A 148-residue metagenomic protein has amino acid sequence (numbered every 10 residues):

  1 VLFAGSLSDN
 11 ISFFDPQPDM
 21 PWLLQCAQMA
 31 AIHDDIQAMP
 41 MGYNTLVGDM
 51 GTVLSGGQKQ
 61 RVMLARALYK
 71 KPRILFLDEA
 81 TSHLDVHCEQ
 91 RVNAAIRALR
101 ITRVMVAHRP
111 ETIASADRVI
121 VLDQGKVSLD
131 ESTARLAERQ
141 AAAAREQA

Functional and structural regions predicted by a protein language model:
F3, D19, D35, R61 (+1 more regions): Short phosphate-engaging motifs
F3, I36, P40-Y43, V47: Signature (C-motif/LSGGQ) region and adjacent switch/coupling loops of ABC-type ATPase nucleotide-binding domains
L7-N10, C26-A30, N44-A142: ABC-family ATPase nucleotide-binding domain "signature/switch" substructure
I11-M20, Q28: ABC-type ATPase nucleotide-binding domains, specifically the catalytic core motifs of the NBD
Q17-L23, S115-A116: Conserved post-Walker A/P-loop segment of ABC ATPase nucleotide-binding domains
P21-A38: Conserved ABC ATPase "signature" region
R145-A148: ABC ATPase nucleotide-binding domains
